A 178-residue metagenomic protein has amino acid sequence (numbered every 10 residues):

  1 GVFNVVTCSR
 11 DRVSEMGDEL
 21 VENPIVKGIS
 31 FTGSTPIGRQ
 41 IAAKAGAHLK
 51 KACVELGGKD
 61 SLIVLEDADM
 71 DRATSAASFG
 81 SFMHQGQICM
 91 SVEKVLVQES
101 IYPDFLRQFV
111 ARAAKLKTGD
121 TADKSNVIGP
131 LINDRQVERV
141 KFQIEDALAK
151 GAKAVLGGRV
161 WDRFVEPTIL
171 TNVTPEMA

Functional and structural regions predicted by a protein language model:
G1-G17: PLP-dependent aminotransferase-like
G1-V2, V21-G28: Short, surface-exposed connector motifs at secondary-structure boundaries
R12, G28, S34-A178: ALDH superfamily catalytic-core signature
E19-L20, D146: Well-formed, non-transmembrane alpha-helical positions, independent of function
L20-V21, L56: Long, contiguous hydrophobic alpha-helical segments, chiefly transmembrane helices and signal peptides
